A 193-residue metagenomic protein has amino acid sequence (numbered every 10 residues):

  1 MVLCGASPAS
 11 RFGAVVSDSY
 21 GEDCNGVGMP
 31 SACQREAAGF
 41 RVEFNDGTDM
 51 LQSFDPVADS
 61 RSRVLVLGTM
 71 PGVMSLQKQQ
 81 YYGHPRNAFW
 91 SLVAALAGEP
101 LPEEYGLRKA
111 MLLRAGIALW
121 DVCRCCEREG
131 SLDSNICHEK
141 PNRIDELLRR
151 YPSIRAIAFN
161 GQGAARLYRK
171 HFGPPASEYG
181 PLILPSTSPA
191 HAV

Functional and structural regions predicted by a protein language model:
V2-S10, V16: Extreme N-terminal basic, low-complexity initiation segments that serve as generic localization/processing leaders
V15-V16, V27: Hydrophobic alpha-helical signal/anchor motif
S31-A32, C123: Targeting/processing segments of secretory and organellar proteins
F44-A156, N160-P175, Y179-A192: A polyanion-binding, active-site-adjacent surface
